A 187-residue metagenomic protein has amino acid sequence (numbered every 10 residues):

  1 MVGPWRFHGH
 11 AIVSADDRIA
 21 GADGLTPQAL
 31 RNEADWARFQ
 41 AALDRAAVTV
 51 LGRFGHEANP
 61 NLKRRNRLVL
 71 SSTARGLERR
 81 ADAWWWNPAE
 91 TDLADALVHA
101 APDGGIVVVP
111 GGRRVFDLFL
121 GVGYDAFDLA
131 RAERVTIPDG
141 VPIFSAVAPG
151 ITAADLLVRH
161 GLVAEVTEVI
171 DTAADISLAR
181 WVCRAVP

Functional and structural regions predicted by a protein language model:
M1-P187: Enzymes that bind and transform nitrogen-containing heteroaromatic metabolites
